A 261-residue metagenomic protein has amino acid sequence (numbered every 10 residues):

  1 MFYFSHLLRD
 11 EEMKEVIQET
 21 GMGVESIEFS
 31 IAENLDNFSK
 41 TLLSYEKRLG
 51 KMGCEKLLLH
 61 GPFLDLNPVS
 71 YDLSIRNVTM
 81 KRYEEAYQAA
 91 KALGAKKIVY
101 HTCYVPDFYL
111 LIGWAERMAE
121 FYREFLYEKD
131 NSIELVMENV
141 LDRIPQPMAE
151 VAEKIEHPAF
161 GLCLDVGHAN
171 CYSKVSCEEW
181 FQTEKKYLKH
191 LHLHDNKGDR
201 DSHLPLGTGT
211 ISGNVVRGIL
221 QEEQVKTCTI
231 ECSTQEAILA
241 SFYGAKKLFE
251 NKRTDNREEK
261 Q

Functional and structural regions predicted by a protein language model:
M1-E85, Q146, D255-Q261: N-terminal pre-domain/capping segments
M1-H6, M22-S26, L57-H60, I98-Y100 (+4 more regions): Hydrophobic faces of well-ordered beta-strands that scaffold small-molecule active sites in alpha/beta enzyme cores
L7-R9, I27-I31, P62-L64, C103-V105 (+4 more regions): Active-site beta-loop-alpha junctions enriched in small/polar residues
E12-G21, S39-L59, E85-G94, L126-D130 (+3 more regions): Acidic (Asp/Glu)-rich catalytic clusters
E15-V16, P145-F160, N170-Q261: Histidine-acidic metal/acid-base catalytic patches
F38-S44, I75-Y83, G113-E120, A149 (+2 more regions): Charged helix-capping and loop-helix junction motifs
D65-S70, V105-L111, C171-Y172, G198-L204: A short acidic, helix-capping loop that chelates divalent metal ions and anchors anionic groups
P68-G161: Active-site acidic/histidine proton-transfer and metal-coordination neighborhood in alpha/beta enzyme cores
